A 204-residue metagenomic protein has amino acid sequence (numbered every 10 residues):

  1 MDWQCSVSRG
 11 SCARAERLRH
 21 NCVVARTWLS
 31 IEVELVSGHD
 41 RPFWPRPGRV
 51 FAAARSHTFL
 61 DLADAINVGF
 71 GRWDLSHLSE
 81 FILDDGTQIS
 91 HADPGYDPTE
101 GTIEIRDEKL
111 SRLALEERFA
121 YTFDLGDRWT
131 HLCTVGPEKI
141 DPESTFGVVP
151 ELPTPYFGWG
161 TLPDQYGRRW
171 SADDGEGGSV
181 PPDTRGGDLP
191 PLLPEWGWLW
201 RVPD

Functional and structural regions predicted by a protein language model:
D2-D204: Short linear regulatory motifs enriched in tryptophan with gly/pro/ser
